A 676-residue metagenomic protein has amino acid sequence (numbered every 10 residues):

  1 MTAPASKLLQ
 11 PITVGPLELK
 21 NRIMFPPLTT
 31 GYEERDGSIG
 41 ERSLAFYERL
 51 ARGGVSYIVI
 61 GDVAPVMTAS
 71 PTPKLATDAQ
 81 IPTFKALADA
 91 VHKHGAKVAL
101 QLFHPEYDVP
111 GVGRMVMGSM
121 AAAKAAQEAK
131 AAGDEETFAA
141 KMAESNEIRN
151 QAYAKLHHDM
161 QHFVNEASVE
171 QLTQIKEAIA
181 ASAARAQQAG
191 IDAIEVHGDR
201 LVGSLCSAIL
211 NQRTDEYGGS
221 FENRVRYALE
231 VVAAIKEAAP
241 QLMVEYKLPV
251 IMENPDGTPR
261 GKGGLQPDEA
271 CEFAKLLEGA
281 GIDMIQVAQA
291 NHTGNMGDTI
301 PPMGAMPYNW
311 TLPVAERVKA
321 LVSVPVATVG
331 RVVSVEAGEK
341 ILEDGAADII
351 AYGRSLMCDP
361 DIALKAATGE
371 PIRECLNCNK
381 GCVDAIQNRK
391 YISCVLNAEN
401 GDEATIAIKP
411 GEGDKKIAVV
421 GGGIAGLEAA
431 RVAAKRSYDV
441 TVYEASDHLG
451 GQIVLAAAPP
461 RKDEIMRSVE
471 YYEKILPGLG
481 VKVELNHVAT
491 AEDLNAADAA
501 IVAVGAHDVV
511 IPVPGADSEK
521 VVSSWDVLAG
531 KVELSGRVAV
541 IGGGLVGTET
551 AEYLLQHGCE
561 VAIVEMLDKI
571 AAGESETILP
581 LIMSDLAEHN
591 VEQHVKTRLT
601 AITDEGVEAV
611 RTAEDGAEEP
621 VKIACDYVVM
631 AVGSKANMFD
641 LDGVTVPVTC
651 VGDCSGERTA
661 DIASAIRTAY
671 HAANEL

Functional and structural regions predicted by a protein language model:
M1-V420, I424, E428-K435, D439-V440 (+3 more regions): Flavin-dependent oxidoreductase catalytic cores
T2-I12, E41, E399-E403, G480-H487 (+2 more regions): Short gly/ser/thr-rich secondary-structure transition/capping motifs
P26, Q101, V196-D199, K247-P249 (+23 more regions): Generic beta-strand/beta-sheet core signal
I285, V318, I341, G353 (+9 more regions): Hydrophobic, well-ordered secondary-structure elements that form the walls of internal hydrophobic environments
V322, G345-A346, L479, D517 (+3 more regions): Short, structured coil segments at secondary-structure junctions
G411-A445, E484-E492, A496, A503-V513 (+4 more regions): Rossmann-like dinucleotide/flavin-binding elements
D439-L479, A529, A551-L599, S655-R658: Rossmann-like dinucleotide-binding cores of NAD(P)H-dependent redox enzymes
